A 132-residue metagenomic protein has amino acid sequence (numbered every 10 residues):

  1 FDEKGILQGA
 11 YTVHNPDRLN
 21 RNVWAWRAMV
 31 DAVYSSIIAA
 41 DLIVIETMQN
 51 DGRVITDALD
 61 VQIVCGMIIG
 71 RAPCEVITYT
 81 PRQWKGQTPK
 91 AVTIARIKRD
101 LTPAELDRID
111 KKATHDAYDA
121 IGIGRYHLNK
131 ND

Functional and structural regions predicted by a protein language model:
F1-D132: Phosphate- and other anionic-substrate recognition elements at nucleic-acid/protein interfaces
